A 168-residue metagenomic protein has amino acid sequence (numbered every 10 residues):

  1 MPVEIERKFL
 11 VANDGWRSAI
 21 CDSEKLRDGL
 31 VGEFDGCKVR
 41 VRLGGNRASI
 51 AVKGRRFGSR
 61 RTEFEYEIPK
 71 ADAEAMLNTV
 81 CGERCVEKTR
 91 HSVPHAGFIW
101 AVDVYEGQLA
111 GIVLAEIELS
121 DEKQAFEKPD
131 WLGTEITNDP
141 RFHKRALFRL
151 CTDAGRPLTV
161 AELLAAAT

Functional and structural regions predicted by a protein language model:
M1-T168: Phosphate-end processing signature that detects enzymes handling 5′-triphosphorylated RNA and polyphosphate
